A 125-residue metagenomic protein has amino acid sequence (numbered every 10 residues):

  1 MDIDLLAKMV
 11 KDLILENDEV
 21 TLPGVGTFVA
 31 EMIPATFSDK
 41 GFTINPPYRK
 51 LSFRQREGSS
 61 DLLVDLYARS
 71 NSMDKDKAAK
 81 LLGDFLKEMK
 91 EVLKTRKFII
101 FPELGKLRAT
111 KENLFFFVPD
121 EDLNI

Functional and structural regions predicted by a protein language model:
M1-I125: Cytosolic/nucleoplasmic/matrix-facing N-terminal domains/tails of membrane-anchored or organelle-targeted proteins
